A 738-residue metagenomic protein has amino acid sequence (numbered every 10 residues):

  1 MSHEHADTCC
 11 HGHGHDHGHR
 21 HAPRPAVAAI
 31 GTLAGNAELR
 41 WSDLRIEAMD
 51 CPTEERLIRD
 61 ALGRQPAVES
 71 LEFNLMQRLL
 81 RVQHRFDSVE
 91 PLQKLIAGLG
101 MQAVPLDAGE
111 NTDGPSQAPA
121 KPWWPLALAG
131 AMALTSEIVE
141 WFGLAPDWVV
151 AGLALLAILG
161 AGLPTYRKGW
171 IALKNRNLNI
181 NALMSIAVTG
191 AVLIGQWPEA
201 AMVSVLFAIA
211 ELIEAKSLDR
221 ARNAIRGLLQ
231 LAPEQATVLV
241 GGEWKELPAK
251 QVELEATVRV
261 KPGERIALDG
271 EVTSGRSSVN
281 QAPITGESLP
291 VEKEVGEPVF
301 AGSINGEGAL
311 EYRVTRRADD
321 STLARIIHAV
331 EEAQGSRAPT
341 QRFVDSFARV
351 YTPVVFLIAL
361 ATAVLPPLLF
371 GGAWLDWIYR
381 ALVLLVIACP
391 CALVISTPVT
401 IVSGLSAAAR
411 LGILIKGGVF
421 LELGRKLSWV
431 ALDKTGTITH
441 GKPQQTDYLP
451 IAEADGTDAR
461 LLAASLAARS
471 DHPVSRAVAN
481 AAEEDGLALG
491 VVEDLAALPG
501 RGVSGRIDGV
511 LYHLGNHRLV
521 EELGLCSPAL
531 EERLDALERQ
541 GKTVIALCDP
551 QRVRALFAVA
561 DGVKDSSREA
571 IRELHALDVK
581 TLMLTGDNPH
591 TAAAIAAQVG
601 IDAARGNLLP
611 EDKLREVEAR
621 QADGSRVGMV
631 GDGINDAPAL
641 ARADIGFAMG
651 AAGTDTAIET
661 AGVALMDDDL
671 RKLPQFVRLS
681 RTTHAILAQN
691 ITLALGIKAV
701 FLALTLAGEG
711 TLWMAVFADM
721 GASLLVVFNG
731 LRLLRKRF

Functional and structural regions predicted by a protein language model:
M1-W148, A224-G227, G242-A249, E253 (+4 more regions): Flexible metal-binding regulatory segments at protein termini and peripheral loops
P66-H84, V89, G227-D320, V419-A463 (+1 more regions): Conserved cytosolic catalytic loops of P-type ATPases
K94-T112, E137, A154-E243, E253-V258 (+4 more regions): Actuator/coupling domain of P-type ATPases
W123-L134, R342-G371, R380-P390, I395-P398 (+1 more regions): Bilayer-spanning, highly hydrophobic alpha-helical transmembrane segments
I138-P146, Y166-G169, K174, I186-I194 (+6 more regions): Membrane-embedded alpha-helical bundles of multi-pass transporters
N181-S185, A221, E234, I284 (+5 more regions): Conserved catalytic phosphorylation-site environment of P-type ATPases
K261, Q445-V579, P589, I601-E616: P-type ATPase nucleotide-binding
G509, L523, R533, G541-T543 (+1 more regions): Conserved ATP-binding TGD loop and adjacent catalytic N/P-domain core of P-type ATPases
